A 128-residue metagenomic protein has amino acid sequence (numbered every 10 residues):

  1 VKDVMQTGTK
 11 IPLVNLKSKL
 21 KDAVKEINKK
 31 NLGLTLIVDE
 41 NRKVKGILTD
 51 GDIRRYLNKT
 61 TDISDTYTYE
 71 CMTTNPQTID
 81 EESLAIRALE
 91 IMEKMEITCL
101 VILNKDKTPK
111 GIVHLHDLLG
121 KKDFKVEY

Functional and structural regions predicted by a protein language model:
V1-I11, D65-P76: Bateman (tandem CBS) regulatory domains
Q6, N58-K59, T73, G120: Phosphate-coordinating loops and pocket residues in cytosolic domains that bind phosphorylated ligands
V14-N31, V38, L57, T78-I97 (+2 more regions): The conserved cystathionine-beta-synthase
K29-K30, D62-S64: Short flexible coil/turn linkers enriched for glycine and charged/polar residues that connect secondary-structure
L34-T60: A beta-strand-loop signature enriched in Asp, Gly, Thr, and Trp that corresponds to the sialidase/neuraminidase Asp-box
K43, D106-T108: Short, glycine-anchored, charge-dense loop/turn motifs used at functional sites
G46-G51, K110-L119: Short hydrophobic beta-strand motif reused across regulatory alpha/beta modules
G51, R55, T66-E70, I86 (+1 more regions): Feature representing long, continuous alpha-helical segments
